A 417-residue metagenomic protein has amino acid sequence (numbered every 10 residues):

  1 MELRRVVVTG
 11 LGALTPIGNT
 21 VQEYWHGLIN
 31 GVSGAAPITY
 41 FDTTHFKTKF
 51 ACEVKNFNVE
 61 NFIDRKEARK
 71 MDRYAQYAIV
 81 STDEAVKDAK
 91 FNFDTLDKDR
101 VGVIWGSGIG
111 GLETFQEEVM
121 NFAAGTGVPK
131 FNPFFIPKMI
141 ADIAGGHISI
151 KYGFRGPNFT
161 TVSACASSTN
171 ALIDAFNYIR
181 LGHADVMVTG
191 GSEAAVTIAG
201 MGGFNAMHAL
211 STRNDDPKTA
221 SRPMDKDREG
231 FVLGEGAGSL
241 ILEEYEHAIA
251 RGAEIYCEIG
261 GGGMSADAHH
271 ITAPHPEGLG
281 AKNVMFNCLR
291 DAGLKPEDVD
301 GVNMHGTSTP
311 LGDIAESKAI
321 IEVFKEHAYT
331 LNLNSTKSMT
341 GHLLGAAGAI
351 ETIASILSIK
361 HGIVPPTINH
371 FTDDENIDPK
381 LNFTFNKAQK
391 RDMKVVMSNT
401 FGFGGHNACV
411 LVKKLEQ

Functional and structural regions predicted by a protein language model:
M1-E67, E246-Y256, I353-I368, K413-Q417: ACP-dependent fatty acid/polyketide chain-elongation machinery
M1-V8, T95-K98, A292-D298, Y329 (+1 more regions): Flexible, low-complexity linker/loop segments at domain and module junctions
R5-T9, A36, D215-A292, D300-G301 (+1 more regions): Condensing-enzyme catalytic core mediating Claisen C-C bond formation in acyl metabolism
V8, Y24-W25, V32-S163, S192-M201 (+1 more regions): Conserved beta-ketoacyl condensing-enzyme motif
G10, L28, T82, V103 (+10 more regions): Conserved small-residue
A78-F91, A144-G145, S149-Y152, P157-E193 (+5 more regions): Active-site-proximal alpha-helical scaffold in enzymes
G125-N132, I173, N177, E193-A250 (+2 more regions): Glycine-/small-residue-rich "gating" segment that lines the acyl/pantetheine channel and substrate pocket
H183-E229, G262-P276, G306-D313, T330-L381: Acyl-CoA/ACP chain-elongation machinery
